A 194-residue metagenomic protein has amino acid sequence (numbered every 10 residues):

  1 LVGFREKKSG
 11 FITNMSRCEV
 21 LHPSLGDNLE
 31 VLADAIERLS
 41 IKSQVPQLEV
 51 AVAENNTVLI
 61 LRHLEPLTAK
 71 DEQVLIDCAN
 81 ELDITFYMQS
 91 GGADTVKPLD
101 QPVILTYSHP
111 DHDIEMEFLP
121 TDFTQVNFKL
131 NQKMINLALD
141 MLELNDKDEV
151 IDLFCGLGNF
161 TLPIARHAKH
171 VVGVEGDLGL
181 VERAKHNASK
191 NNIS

Functional and structural regions predicted by a protein language model:
L1-R5, T57-R62, D94-V96: Short, well-ordered strand-loop elements centered on a beta-strand within folded domains, enriched for acidic residues
L1-V45: Extended interfacial segments that mediate partner engagement and assembly in macromolecular machines
K7-S9, A53-N55, P110-D111: Short acidic-glycine loop/turn motifs at beta-strand connectors
N14, N55-L64, E115-F118: Short, aliphatic-rich beta-strand segments
P23, L64-P66: Short, surface-exposed acidic/glycine-rich loop or hinge patches that mediate macromolecular interfaces
P46-A53: Short edge beta-strands and adjacent turn/loop segments
P66-S194: Rossmann-like S-adenosyl-L-methionine
